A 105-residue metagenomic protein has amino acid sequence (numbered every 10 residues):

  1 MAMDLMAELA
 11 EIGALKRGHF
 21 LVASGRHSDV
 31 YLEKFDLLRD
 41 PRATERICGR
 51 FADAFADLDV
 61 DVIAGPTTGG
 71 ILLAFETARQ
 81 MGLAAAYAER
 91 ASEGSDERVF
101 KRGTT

Functional and structural regions predicted by a protein language model:
M1-L58: Active-site-facing substrate-recognition patch
V22, T68, R90-A91: Residue-level "edge-of-site" marker
G25, I63, A85: Conserved hydrophobic/aromatic pocket- or pore-lining residues that grip, position, or stack substrates in active sites
E45, T67-T68: Short alpha-helix boundary/capping motifs
L58-T67: Short glycine-rich phosphate-binding loop at a beta-alpha junction
G70-L72: Short glycine/serine/threonine-rich phosphate/pyrophosphate-binding segments that cradle anionic phosphate groups
A74-T105: Short, glycine/charge-rich flexible loops or terminal/linker lids adjacent to PRPP-binding catalytic cores
